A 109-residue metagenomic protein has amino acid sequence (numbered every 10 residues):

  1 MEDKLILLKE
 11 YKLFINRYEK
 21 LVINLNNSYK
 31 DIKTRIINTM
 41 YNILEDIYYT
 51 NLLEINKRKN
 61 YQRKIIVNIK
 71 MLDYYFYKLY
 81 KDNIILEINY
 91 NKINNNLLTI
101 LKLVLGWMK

Functional and structural regions predicted by a protein language model:
M1-K109: Amphipathic alpha-helical assembly/interaction segments
